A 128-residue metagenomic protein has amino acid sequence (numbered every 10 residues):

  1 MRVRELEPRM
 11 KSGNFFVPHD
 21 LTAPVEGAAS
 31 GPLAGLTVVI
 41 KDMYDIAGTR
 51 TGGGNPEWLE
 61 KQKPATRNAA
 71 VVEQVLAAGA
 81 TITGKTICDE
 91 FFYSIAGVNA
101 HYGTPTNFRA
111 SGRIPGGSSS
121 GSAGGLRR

Functional and structural regions predicted by a protein language model:
R2-A123, R127-R128: Gly/Ser-rich catalytic/binding loops embedded in alpha/beta enzyme cores
